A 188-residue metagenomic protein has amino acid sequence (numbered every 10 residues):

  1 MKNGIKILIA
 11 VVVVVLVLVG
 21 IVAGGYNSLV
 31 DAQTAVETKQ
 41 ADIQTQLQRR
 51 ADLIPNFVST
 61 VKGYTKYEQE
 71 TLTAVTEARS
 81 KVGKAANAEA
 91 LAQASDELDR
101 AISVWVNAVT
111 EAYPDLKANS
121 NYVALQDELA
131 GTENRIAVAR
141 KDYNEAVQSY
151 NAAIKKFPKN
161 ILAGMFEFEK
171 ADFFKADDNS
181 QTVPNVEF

Functional and structural regions predicted by a protein language model:
M1-F188: A helix-centric hydrophobic-segment signal that preferentially recognizes long, alpha-helical stretches used
